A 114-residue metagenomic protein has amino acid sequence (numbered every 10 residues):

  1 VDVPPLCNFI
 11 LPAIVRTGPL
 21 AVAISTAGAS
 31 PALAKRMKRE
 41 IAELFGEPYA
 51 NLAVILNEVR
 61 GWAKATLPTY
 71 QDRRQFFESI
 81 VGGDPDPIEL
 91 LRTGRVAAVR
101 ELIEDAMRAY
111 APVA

Functional and structural regions predicted by a protein language model:
V1-T26, L33: Rossmann-fold NAD(P)-binding glycine/threonine-rich loop
G28-A114: An accessory alpha-helical subdomain
